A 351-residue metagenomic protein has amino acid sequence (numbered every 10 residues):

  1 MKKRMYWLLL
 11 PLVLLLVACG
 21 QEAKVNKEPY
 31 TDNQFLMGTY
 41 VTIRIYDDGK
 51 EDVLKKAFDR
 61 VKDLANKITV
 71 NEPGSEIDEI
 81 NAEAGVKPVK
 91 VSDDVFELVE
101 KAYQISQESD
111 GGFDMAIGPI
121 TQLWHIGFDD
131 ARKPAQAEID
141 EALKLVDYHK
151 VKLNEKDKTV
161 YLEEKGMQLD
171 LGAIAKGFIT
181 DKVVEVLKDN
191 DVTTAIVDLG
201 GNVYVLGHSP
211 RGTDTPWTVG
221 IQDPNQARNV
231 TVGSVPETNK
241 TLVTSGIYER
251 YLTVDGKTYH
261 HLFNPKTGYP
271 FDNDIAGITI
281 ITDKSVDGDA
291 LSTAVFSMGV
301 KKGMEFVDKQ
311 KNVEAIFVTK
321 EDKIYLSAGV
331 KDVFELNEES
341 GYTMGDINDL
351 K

Functional and structural regions predicted by a protein language model:
K2-P11, V17-K351: Mature catalytic core of soluble alpha/beta enzymes
